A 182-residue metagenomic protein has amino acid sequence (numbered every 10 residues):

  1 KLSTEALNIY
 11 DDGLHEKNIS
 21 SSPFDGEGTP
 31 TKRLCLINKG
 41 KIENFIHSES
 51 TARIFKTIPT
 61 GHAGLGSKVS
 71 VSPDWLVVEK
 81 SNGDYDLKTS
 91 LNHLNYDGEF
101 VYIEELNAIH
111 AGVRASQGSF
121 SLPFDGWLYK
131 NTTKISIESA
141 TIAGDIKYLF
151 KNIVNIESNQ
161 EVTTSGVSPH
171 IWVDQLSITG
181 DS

Functional and structural regions predicted by a protein language model:
K1-S182: Dual-mode signal for accessory low-complexity, basic/Gly-rich regions
